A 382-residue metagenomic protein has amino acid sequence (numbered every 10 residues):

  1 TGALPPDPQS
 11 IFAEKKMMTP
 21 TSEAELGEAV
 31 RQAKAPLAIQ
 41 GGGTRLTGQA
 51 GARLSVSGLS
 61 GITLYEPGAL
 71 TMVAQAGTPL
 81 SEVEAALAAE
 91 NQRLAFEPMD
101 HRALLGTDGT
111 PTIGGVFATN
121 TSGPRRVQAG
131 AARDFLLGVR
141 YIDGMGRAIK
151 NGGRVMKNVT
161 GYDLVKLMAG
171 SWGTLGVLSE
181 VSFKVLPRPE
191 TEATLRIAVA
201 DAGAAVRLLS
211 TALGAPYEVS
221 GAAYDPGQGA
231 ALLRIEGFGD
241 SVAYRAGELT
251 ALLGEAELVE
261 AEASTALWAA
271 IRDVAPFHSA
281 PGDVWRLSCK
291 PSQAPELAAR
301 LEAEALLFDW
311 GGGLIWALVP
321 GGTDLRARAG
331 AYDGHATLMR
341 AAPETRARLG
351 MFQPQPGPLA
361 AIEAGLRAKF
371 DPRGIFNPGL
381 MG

Functional and structural regions predicted by a protein language model:
T1-K15: N-terminal amphipathic/basic-hydrophobic helices that include classical n-h-c signal peptides and signal-anchor
F12-L37, V56-G109, F117, T121-R154 (+1 more regions): N-terminal glycine-rich flavin-associated loop
A38-T44: Glycine-rich beta-strand-to-loop/alpha-helix junction loops that act as flexible
Q49, D225-A230, F308-L314: Short Gly/Ser/Thr- and Asp/Glu-enriched loop/turn motifs at secondary-structure junctions
E82, A202-R207, D240-G247, Q293-A299 (+1 more regions): Short, conserved charged micro-motifs
A118, L137-P281: C-terminal substrate-binding/cap subdomain adjacent to the FAD-binding core in PCMH-type and related FAD-linked
A256-G382: Conserved glycine-rich FAD pyrophosphate-binding loop
